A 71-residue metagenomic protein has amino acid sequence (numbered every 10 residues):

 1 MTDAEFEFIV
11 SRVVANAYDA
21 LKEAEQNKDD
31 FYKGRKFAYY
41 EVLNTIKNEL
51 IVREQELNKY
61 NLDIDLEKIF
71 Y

Functional and structural regions predicted by a protein language model:
M1-K33: N-terminal acidic leader/helix
I9-A20, V52-Y71: Extended, charge-rich alpha-helical interface modules
D30-L66: Short, charge-rich amphipathic interface segments used for partner binding and complex assembly
